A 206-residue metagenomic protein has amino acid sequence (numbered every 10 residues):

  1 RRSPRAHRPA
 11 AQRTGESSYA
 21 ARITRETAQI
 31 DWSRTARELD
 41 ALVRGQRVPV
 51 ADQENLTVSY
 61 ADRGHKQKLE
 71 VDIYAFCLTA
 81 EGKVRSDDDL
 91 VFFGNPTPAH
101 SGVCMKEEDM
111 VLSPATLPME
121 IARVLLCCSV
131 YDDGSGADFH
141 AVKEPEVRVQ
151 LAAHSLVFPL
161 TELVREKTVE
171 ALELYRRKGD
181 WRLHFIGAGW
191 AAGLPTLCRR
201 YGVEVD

Functional and structural regions predicted by a protein language model:
R2-D206: Intrinsic-disorder/low-complexity signal
